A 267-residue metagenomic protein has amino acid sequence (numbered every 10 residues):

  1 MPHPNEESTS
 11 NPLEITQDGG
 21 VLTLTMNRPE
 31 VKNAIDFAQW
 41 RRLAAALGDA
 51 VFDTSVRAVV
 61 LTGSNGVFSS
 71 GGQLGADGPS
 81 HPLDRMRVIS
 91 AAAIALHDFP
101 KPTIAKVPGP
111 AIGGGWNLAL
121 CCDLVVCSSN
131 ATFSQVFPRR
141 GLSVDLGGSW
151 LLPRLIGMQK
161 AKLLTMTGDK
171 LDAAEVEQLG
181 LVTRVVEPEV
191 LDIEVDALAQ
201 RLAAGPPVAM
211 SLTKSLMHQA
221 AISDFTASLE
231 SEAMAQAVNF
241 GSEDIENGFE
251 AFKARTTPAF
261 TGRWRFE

Functional and structural regions predicted by a protein language model:
M1-N27, D169-A203, S211-A220, G248-E267: Amphipathic alpha-helical segments at domain termini/boundaries
M1-S64, I94: Conserved CoA-thioester-binding segment of acyl-CoA-metabolizing enzymes
P2-P4, S231, N239: Intrinsically disordered, low-complexity segments enriched in small/flexible residues
L24, R28, L43, L61 (+7 more regions): Terminal peptide-recognition signature
V31, R41, G48, S55 (+4 more regions): Glycine- (often His-adjacent) and acidic-residue-rich active-site loop that binds/positions the CoA thioester
Q39-R42, V88, L191, E232: Hydrophobic alpha-helical membrane-association signature
D49, A95-M210, A233-A237, G241-S242 (+1 more regions): Crotonase-fold acyl-CoA enzyme core
